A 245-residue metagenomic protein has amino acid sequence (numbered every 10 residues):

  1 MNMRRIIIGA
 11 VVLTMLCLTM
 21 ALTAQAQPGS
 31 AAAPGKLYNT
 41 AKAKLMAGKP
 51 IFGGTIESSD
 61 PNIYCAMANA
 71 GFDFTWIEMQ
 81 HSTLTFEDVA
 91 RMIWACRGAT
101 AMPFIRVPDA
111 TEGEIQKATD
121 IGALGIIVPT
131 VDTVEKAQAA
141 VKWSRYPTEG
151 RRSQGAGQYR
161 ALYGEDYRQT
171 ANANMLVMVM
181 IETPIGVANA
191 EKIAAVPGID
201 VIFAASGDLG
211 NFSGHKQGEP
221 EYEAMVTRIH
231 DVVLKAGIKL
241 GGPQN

Functional and structural regions predicted by a protein language model:
M1-V12: Bacterial N-terminal signal peptides that target proteins for export
V11-T14, L18, L22-N245: Expand to "…catalyze enediolate/carbanion chemistry for C-C bond making/breaking, isomerization, decarboxylation
